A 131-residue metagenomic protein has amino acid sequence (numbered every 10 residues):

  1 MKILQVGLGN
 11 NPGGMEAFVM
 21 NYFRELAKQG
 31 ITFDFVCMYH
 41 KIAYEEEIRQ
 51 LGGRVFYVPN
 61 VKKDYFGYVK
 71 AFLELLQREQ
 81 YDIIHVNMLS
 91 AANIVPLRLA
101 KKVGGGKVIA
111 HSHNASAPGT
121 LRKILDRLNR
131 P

Functional and structural regions predicted by a protein language model:
M1-P131: Membrane-interface segments of envelope glycosyltransferases acting on lipid-linked substrates or membrane lipids
